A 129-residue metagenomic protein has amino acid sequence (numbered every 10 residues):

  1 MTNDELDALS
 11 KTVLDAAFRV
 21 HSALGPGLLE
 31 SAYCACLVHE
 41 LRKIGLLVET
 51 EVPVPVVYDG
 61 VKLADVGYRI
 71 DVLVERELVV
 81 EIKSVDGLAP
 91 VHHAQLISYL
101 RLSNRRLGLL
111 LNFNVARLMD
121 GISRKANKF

Functional and structural regions predicted by a protein language model:
M1-L24: Interdomain/boundary linker segments immediately adjacent to catalytic/signaling cores
K11, S31, A89-P90: Short alpha-helix boundary/capping motifs
F18, V38, I97: Short glycine-/small-residue-rich flexible loop motifs, especially phosphate/cofactor-binding loops
P26-L29, C34-E77, V85-D86, A116-F129: Active-site metal-binding core of divalent-cation-utilizing nuclease and nuclease-like domains
V80: Conserved beta3 VAIK motif of the Hanks protein kinase fold
K83-F129: Nucleic-acid nuclease catalytic cores
